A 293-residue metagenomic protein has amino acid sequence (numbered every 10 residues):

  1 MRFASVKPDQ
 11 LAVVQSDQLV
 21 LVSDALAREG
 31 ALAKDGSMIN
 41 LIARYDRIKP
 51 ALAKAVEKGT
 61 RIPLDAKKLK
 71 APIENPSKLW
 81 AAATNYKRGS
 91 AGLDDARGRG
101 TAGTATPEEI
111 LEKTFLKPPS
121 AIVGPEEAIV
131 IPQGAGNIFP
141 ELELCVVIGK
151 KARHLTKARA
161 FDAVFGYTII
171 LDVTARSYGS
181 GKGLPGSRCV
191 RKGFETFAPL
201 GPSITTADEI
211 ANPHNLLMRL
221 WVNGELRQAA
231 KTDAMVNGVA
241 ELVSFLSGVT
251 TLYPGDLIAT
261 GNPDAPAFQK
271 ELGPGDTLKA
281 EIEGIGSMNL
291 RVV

Functional and structural regions predicted by a protein language model:
M1, L69-A71, A102-A105, I129-I138 (+4 more regions): A generic local secondary-structure boundary/capping motif
M1-E108, T277-E281: N-terminal non-catalytic cap/leader segment that marks the start of a structured domain
V13-Q15, A82, G92, L116 (+5 more regions): Short beta-strand-to-turn element immediately C-terminal to the catalytic PLP-Schiff-base lysine in fold type I
D46-A53, T60-L64, K68, G89 (+1 more regions): Catalytic-pocket segment enriched in acidic/His residues
A102-E126: A gly/proline- and charged-residue-enriched helix-loop-helix capping module
P118, V123-F165, I170-R176: Non-heme Fe(II) oxygenase catalytic core, chiefly the N-lobe of the double-stranded beta-helix
